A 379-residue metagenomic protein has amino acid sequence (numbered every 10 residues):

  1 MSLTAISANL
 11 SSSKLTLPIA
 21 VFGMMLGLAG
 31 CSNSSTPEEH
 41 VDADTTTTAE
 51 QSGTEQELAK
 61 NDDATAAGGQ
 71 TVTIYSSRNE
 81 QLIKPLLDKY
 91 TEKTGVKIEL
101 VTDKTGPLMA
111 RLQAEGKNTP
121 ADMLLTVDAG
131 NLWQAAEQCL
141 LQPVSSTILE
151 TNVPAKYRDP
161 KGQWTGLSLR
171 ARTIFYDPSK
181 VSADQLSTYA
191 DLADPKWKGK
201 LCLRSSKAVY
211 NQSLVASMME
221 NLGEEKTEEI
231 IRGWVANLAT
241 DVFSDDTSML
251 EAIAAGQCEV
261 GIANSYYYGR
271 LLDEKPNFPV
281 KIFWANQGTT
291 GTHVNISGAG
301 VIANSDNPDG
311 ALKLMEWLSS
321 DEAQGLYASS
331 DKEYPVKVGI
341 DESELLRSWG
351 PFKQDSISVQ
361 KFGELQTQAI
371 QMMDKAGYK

Functional and structural regions predicted by a protein language model:
S2-I19: Bacterial N-terminal signal peptides that target proteins for export
G27-G30: C-terminal motif of bacterial Sec signal peptides marking the signal peptidase cleavage site
S32-S35: Bacterial signal peptide processing site
G53-W133, K379: Early extracytoplasmic/lumenal segment of secretory-pathway proteins
S76-K84, D103-T105, Q113, T119-Q257 (+1 more regions): Extracytoplasmic ligand-binding site segments that recognize negatively charged/polar headgroups
G130-Q134, A254, E259-P279: A ligand-binding cleft/hinge motif common to bilobed small-molecule-binding domains
S297-I357: Mature extracytoplasmic/periplasmic domains
E344-K379: Extracellular/periplasmic bilobal clamshell ligand-binding domains
